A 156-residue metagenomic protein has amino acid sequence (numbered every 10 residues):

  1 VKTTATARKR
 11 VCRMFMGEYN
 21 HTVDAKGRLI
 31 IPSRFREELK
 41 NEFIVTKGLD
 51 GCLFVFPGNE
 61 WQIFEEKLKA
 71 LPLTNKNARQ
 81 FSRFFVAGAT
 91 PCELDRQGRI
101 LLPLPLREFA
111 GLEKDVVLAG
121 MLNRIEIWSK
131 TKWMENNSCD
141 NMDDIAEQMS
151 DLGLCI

Functional and structural regions predicted by a protein language model:
V1-H21, A25, F35-C92, R96 (+1 more regions): Flexible "stalk/tail and boundary" regions
